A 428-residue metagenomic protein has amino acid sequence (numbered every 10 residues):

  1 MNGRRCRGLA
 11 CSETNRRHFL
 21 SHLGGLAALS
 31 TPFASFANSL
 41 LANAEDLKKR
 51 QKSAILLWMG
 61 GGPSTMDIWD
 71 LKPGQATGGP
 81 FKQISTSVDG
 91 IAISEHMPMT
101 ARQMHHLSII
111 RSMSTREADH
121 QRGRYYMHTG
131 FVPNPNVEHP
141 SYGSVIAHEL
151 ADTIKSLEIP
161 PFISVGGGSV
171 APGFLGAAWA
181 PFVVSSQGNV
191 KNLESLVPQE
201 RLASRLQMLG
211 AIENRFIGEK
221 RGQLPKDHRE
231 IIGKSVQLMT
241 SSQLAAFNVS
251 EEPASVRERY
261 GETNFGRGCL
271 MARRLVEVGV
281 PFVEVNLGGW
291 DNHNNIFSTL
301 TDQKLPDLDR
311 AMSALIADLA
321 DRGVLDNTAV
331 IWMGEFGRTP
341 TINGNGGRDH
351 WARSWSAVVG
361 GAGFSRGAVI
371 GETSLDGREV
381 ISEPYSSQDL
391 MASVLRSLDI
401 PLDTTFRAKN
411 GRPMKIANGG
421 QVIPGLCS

Functional and structural regions predicted by a protein language model:
M1-S428: Ligand-binding pockets and gating/stacking loops
